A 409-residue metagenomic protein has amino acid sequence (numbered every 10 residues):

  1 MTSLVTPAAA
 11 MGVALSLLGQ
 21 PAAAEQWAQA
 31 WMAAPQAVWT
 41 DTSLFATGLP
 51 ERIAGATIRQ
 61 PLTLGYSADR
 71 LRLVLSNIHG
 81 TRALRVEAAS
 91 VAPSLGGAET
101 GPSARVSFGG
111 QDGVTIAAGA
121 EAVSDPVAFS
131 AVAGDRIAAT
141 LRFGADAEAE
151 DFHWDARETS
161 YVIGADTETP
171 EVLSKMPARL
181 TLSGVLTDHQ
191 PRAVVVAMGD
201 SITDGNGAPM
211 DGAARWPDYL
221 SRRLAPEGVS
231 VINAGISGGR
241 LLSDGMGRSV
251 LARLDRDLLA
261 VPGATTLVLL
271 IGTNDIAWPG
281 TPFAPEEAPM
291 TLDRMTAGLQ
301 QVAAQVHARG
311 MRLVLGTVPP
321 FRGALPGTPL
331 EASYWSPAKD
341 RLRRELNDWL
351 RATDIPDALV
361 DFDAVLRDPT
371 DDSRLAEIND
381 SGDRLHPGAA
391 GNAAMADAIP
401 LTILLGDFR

Functional and structural regions predicted by a protein language model:
M1-T6: Positively charged n-region of N-terminal signal peptides that target proteins for export
A8-L18: Bacterial N-terminal signal peptides
A22-M198, D204, A208-D211, D407-R409: N-terminal secretory targeting modules
W31, A54-Q60, A83, A92 (+6 more regions): Conserved SGNH/GDSL esterase-like catalytic core that processes O-acyl groups on lipids and polysaccharides
S76, R142, M198-S201, A234-G238 (+4 more regions): Active-site-proximal beta-strand/loop segments in catalytic clefts of secreted hydrolases
A277, P319-R409: Catalytic His-Asp segment of secreted/periplasmic serine-dependent ester chemistry enzymes
